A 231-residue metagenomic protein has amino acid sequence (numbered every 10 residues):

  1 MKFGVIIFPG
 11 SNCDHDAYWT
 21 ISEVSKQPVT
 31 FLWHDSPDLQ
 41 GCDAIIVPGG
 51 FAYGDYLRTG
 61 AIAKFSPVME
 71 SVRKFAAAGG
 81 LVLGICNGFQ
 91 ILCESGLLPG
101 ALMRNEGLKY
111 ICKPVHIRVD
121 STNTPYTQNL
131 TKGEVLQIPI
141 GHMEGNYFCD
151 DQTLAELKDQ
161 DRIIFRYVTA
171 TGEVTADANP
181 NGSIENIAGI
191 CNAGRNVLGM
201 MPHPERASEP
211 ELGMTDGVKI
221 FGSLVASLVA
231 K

Functional and structural regions predicted by a protein language model:
M1-I85, C93-P99, M103-I111, R118 (+4 more regions): N-terminal beta1-alpha1 cap of cysteine-dependent amidohydrolase-like domains
G50-F51, G88, M143, P204: Active-site metal-binding loops of divalent metal-dependent hydrolases
R73-A77, N105-K231: Amide-donor transfer/coupling interface in amidating biosynthetic enzymes
G88-F89, N123: Short, flexible active-site-adjacent loop segments at beta-strand->alpha-helix junctions, enriched in small/polar
